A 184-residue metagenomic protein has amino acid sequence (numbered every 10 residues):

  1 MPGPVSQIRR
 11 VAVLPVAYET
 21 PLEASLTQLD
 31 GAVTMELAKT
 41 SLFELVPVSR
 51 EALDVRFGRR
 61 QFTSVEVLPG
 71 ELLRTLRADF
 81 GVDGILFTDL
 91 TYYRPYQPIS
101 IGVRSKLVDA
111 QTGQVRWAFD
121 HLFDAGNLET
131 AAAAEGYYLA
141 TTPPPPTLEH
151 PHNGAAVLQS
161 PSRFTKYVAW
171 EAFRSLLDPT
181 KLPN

Functional and structural regions predicted by a protein language model:
M1-R9, D79, P98-S100, D109-N184: C-terminal/domain-edge helix-coil "capping" segments
I8-R10, T20-I85, A169-L182: N-terminal segment of the mature soluble domain
R10-P15, I85-D89, G102-K106, A118: Soluble periplasmic/extracytoplasmic beta-strand elements of cell-envelope proteins
A12-E23, L107-D109, G113: Charged, low-complexity, helix/coiled-coil-prone segments
V16, F43-L45, Y93, W117: Aromatic-residue hotspot detector
Y18-P21, E51-V55, T91-Y96, L122-A125: Solvent-exposed loop/turn segments at secondary-structure junctions within structured extracellular/periplasmic domains
D30-M35, V65-V67, S105-D109, D124 (+1 more regions): Short, low-complexity, polar/charged sequence segments that are solvent-exposed and flexible
T75-I101: Mid-length scaffold segments of soluble, non-membrane domains
